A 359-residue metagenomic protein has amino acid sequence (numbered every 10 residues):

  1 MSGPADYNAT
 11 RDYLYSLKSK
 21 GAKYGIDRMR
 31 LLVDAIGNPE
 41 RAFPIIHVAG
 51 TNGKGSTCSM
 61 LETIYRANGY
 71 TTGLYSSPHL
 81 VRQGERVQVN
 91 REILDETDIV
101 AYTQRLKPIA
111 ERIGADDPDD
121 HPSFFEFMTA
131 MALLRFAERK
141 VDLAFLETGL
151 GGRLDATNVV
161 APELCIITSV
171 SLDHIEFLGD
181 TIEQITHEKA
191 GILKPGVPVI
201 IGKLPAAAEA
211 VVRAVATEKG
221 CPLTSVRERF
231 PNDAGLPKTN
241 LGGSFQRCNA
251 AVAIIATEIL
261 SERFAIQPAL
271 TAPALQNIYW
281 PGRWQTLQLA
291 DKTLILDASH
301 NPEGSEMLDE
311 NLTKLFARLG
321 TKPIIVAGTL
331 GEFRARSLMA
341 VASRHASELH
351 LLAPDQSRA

Functional and structural regions predicted by a protein language model:
M1-G50, T57-N68, Y75, G114-D119: Short functional linear segments
I26, R30-D34, N38-R41, A67-V160 (+2 more regions): ATP-dependent carboxylate-amine ligase catalytic core
A42, L143-T148, D155-I166, V170-S171 (+2 more regions): Nucleotide phosphate-binding/pyrophosphate-handling subdomain across enzymes that bind or process nucleotide phosphates
L61, A132, V212: Aromatic/hydrophobic pocket-lining residues that form π-stacking "cages" and hydrophobic walls in ligand
Y70, V197, K219-L223, T321 (+1 more regions): Short glycine/serine/threonine/alanine-rich loop segments
P78, R82-Y102, E176-L193, V199 (+2 more regions): Active-site-proximal loop->helix
I113-D120, K140-E147, P162-N240, Q246 (+1 more regions): Acidic, Mg2+-coordinating active-site environments of NTP-dependent enzymes
L204-T224, T293-L296, P302, R336-A359: C-terminal helical cap/extension that packs against the catalytic core of soluble nucleotide-cofactor enzymes
